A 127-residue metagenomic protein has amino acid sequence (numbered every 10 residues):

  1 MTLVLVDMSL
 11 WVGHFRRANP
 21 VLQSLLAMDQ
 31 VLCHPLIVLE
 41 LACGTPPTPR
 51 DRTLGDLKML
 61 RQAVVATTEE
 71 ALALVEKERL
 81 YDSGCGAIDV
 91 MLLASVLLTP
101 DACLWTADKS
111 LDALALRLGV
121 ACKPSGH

Functional and structural regions predicted by a protein language model:
M1-L36, A42-L54, R61, V120-A121 (+1 more regions): Short, well-structured N-terminal submotif of metal-dependent ribonuclease cores
L36-I37, V75: Short, histidine-centered active-site or binding-site loop motifs used for metal coordination, general acid-base
Q62-S125: Active-site neighborhoods of divalent-metal-dependent phosphate/nucleic-acid chemistry enzymes
